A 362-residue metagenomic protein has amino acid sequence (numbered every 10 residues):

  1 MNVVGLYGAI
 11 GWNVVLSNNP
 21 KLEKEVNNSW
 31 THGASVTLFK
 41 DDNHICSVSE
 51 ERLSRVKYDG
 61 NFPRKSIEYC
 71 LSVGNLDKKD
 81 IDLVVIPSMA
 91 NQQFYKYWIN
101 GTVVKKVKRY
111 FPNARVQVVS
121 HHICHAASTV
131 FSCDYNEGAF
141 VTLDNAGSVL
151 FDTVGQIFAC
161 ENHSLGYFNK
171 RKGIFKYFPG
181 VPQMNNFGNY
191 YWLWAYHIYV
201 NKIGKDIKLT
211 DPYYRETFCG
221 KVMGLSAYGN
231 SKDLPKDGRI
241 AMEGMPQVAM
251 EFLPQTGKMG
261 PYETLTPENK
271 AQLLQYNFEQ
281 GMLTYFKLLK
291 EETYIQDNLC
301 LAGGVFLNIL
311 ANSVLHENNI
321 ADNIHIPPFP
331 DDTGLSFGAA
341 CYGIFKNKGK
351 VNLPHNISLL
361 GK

Functional and structural regions predicted by a protein language model:
M1-K362: Short acidic/glycine-rich loops and adjacent helix/strand connectors that line catalytic pockets where negatively
